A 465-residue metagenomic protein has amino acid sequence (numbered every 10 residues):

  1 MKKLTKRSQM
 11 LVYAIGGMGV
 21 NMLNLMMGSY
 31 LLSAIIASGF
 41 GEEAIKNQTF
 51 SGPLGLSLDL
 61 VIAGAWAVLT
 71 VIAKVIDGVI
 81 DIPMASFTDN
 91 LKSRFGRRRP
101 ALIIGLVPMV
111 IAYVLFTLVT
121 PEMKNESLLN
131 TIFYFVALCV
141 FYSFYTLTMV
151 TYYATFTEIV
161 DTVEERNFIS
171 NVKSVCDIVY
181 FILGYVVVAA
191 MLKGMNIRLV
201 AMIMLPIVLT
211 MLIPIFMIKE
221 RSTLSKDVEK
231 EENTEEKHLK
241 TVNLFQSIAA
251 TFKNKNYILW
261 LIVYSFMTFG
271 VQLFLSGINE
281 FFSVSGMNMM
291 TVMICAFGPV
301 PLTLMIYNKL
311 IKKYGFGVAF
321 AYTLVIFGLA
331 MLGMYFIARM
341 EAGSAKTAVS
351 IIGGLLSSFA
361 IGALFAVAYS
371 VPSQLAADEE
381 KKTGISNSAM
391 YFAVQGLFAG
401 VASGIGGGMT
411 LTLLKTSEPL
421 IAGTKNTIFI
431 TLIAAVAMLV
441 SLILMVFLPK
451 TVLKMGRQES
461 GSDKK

Functional and structural regions predicted by a protein language model:
K2-K465: Membrane-embedded alpha-helical bundles of multi-pass transporters/translocases, especially carrier/permease families
